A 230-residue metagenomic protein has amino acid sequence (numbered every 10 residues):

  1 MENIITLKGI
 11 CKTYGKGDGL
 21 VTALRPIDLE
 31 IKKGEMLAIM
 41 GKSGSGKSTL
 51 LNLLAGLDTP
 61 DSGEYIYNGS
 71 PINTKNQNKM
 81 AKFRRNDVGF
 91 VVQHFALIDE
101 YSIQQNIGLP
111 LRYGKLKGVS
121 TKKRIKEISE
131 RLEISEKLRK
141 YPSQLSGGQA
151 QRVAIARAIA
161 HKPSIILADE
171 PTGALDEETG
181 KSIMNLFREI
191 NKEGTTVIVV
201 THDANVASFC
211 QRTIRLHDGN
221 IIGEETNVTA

Functional and structural regions predicted by a protein language model:
N3-L216: ABC family nucleotide-binding domain
T213-E225: H-loop (His-switch) and adjacent beta-strand-loop-beta switch element of ABC-type ATPase nucleotide-binding domains
T229-A230: ABC ATPase nucleotide-binding domains
